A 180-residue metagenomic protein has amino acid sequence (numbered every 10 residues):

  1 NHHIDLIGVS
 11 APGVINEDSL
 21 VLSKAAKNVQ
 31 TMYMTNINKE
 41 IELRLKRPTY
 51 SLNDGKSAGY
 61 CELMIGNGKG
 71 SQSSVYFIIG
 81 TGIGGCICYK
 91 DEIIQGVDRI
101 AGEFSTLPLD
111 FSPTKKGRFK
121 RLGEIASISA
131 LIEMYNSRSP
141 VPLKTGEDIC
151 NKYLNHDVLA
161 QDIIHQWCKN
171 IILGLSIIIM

Functional and structural regions predicted by a protein language model:
N1, L173-M180: Short, intrinsically disordered, charge-balanced linker/junction segments flanking boundaries in proteins
N1-H3, K39, V158: N-terminal phosphate-binding loop and adjacent alpha-helix
D5-I7, G13-S73: Glycine-rich phosphate-binding loop and adjoining helix at the ATP-binding site of ATP-dependent phosphoryl-transfer
P12-I15, G80-G82: Short glycine-rich anion-binding loops that position phosphate/pyrophosphate groups of nucleotides and phosphorylated
K27-V29, I163-C168: Short, flexible loop segments at the rims of nucleotide/cofactor-binding pockets, characterized by
Y33, K169-N170: Short secondary-structure boundary/capping elements
E42-R44, Y50-L52, M64-A160, H165-Q166 (+1 more regions): Glycine/GP-enriched mid-protein hinge/lid loop-to-helix segment characteristic of carbohydrate kinases
